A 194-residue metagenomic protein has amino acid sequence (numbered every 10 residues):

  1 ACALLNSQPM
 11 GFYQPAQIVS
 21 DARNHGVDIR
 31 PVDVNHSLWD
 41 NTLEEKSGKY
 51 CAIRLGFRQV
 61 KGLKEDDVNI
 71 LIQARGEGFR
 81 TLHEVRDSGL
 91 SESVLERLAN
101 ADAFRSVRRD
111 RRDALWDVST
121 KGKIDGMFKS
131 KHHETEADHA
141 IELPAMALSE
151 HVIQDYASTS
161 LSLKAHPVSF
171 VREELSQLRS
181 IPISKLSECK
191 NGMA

Functional and structural regions predicted by a protein language model:
A1-A194: Noncatalytic, beta-rich nucleic-acid-contacting surfaces in large DNA/RNA-processing enzymes
